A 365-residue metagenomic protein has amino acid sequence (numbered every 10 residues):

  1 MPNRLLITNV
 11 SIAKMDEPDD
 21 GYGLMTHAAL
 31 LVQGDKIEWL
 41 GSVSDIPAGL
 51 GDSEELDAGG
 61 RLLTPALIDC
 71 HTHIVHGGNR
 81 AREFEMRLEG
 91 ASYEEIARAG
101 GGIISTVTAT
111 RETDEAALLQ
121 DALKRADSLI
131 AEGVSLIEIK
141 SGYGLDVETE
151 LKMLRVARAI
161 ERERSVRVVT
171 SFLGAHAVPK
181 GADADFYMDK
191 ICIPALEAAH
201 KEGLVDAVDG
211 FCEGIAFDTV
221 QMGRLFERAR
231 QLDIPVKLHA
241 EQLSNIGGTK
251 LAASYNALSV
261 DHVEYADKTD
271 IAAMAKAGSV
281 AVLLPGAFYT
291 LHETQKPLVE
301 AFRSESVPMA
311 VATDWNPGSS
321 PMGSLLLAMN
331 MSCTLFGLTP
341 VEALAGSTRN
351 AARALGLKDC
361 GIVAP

Functional and structural regions predicted by a protein language model:
M1-G49: N-terminal metal-binding scaffold of metallo-dependent hydrolase/deaminase domains
L6, S53-D57: Conserved beta-strand scaffold positions in the cores of enzyme catalytic domains, especially in NTP/NDP-utilizing
V10, L30, D35, G60 (+11 more regions): Divalent metal-coordination and catalytic microenvironments
G51, A364-P365: Residue-level recognition of short, solvent-exposed, well-ordered loop/turn junctions that link secondary-structure
A58-D121: Metal-associated gating/positioning segment near the N- to mid-region
T106-D121, D127, S135-I246: Metal-coordinating catalytic core of metallo-dependent amide/deamination hydrolases
I130, C192, H200-K201, R230 (+3 more regions): Non-catalytic positions within long, well-ordered alpha-helices that form the structural scaffold/packing of enzyme
P235, N245-I362: Active-site-adjacent C-terminal substructures of enzyme catalytic domains
